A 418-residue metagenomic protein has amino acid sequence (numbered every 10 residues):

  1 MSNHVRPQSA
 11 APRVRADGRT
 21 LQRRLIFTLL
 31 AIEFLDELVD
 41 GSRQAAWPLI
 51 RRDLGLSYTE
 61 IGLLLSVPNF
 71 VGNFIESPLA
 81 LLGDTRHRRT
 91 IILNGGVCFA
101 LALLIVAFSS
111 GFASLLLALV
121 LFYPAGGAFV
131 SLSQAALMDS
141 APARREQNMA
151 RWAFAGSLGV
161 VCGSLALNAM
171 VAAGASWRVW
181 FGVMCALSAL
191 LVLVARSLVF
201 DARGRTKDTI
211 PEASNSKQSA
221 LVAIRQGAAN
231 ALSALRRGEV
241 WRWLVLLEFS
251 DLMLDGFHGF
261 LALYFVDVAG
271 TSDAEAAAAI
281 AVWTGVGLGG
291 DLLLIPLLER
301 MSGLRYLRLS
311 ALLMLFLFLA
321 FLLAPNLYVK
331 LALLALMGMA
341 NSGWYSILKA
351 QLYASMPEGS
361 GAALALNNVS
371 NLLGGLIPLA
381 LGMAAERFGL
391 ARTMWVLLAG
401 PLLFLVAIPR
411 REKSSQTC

Functional and structural regions predicted by a protein language model:
G41, N69-S77, V161, T284-L292 (+1 more regions): Residue-level signature of mid-helix packing/kink "hotspots" within the transmembrane helices of 12-pass Major
R43-Q44, G238-A281, G285-L288: Extracytoplasmic gate region of multi-pass secondary transporters
G55, H87, F108-A113, P142 (+3 more regions): Helix-breaking motifs and short loop linkers at transmembrane-helix boundaries and internal kinks in secondary membrane
F74-S110: Conserved MFS/SLC helix-loop-helix module at the cytosolic interface between two early adjacent transmembrane helices
I75-H87, G290-G303, A385-E386: Helix-to-loop junctions at the C-terminal end of transmembrane segments in multipass secondary transporters
V120-A155: Cytoplasmic helix-loop-helix junction between adjacent transmembrane helices in 12-TM secondary transporters
A128-A141, S342-M356: Intracellular juxtamembrane helix-capping segments at the cytosolic ends of symmetry-related transmembrane helices
W152-R203: Helix-loop-helix hairpin linking two adjacent transmembrane segments in secondary transporters
